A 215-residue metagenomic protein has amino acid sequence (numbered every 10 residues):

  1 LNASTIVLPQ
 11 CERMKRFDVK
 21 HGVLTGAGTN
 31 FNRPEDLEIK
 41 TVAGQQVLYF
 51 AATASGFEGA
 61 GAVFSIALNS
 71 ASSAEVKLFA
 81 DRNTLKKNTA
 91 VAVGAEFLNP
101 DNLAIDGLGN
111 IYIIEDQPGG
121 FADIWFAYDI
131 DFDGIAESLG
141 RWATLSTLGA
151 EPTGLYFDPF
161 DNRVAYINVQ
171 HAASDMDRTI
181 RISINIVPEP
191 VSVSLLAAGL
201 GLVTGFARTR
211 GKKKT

Functional and structural regions predicted by a protein language model:
L1-I186: Sequence/structural signature of beta-propeller domains
A165, R208-T209: Short, surface-exposed linear patches
P188-R208: A short, hydrophobic C-terminal helix/tail in secreted or cell-surface proteins
G211-T215: Short, charged juxtamembrane terminal tails flanking transmembrane helices
